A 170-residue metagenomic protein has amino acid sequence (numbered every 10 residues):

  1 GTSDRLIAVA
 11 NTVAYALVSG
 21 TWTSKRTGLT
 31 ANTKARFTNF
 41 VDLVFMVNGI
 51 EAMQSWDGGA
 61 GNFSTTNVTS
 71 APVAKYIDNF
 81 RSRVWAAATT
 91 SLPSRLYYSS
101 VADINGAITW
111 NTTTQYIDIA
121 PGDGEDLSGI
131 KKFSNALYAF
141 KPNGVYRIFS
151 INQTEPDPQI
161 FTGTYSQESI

Functional and structural regions predicted by a protein language model:
G1-I170: Recognizes the extracellular SEMA beta-propeller fold with strongest preference for semaphorin/plexin SEMA domains
